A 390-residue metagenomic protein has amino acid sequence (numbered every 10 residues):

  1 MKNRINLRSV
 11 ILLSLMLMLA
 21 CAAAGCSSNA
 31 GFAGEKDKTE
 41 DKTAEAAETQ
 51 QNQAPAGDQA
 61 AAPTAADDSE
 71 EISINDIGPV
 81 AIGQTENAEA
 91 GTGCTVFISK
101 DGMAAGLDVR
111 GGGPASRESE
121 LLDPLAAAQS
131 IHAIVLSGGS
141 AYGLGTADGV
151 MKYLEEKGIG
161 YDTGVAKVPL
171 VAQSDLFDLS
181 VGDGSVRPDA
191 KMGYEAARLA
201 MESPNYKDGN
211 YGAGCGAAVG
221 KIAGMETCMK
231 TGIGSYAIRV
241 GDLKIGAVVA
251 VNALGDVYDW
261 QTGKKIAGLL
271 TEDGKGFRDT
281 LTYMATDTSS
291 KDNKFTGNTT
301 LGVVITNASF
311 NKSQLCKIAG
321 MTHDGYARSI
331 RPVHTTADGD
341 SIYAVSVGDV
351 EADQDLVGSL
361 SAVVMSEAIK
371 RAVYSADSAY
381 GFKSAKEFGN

Functional and structural regions predicted by a protein language model:
K2-L12: Bacterial N-terminal signal peptides that target proteins for export
L12-L19: Hydrophobic helical h-region of N-terminal Sec-dependent signal peptides in bacterial secretory/periplasmic proteins
L19-A20, E70: Short linear sequence motifs
C21-G25: C-terminal motif of bacterial Sec signal peptides marking the signal peptidase cleavage site
S27-N29: Bacterial signal peptide processing site
F32-T64: Low-complexity, Pro/Thr/Ser/Glu-rich flexible segments characteristic of extracytoplasmic/periplasmic regions
N52, A56-N390: Alpha/propeptide regions of enzymes that mature by internal proteolysis
